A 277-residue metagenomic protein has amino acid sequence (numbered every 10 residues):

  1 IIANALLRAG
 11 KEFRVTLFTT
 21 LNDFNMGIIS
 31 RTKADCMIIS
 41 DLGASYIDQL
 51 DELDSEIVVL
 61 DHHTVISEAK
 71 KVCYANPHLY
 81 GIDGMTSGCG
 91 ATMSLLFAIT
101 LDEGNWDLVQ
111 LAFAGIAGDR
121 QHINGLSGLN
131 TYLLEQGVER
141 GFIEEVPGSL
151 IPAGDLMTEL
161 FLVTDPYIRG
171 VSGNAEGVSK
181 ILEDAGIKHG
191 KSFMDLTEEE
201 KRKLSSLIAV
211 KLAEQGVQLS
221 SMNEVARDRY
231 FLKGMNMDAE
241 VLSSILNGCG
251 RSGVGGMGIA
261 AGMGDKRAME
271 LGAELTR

Functional and structural regions predicted by a protein language model:
I1-R277: Replace "Mg2+/Mn2+-dependent" with "divalent metal-dependent
